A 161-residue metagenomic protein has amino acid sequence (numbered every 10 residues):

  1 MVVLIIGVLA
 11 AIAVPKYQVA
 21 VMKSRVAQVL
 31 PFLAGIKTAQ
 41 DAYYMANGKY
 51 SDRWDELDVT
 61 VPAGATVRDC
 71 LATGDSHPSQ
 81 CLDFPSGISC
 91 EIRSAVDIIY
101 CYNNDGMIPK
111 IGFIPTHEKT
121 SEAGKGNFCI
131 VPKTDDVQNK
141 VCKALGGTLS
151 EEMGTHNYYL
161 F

Functional and structural regions predicted by a protein language model:
M1-V21: N-terminal single-pass transmembrane signal-anchor helix
A10-A11, I36, Y43, G106: Short linear sequence motifs
V19-S51, D55, V59-V61: Membrane-proximal N-terminal amphipathic helix
A46-F161: Periplasmic/extracellular, small/polar-rich flexible segments of pilin-like filament-forming proteins
